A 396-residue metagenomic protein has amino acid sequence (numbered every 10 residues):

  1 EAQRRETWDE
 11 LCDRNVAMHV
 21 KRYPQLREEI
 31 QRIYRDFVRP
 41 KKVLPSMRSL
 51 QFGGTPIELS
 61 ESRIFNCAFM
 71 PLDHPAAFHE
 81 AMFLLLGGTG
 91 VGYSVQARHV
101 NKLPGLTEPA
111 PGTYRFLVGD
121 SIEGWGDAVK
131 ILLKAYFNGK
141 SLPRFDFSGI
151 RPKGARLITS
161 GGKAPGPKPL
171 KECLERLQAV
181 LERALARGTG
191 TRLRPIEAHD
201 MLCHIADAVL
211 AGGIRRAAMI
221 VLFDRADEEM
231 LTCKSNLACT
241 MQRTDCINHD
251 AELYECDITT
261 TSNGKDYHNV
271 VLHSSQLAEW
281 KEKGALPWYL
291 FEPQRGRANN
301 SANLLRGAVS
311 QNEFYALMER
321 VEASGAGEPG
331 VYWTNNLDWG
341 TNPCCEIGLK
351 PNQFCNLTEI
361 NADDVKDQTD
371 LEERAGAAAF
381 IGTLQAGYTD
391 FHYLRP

Functional and structural regions predicted by a protein language model:
E1-P396: Extended catalytic cores of very large enzyme megasubunits
